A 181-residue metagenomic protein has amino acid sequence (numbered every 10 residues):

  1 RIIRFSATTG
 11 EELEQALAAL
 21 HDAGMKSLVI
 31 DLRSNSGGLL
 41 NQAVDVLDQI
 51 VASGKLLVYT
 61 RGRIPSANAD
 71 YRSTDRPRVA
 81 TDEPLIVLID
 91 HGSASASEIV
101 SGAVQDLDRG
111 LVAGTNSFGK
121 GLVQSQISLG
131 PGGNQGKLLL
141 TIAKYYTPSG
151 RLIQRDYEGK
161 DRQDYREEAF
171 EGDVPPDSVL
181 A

Functional and structural regions predicted by a protein language model:
R1-A181: C-terminal "post-core" interaction segments
